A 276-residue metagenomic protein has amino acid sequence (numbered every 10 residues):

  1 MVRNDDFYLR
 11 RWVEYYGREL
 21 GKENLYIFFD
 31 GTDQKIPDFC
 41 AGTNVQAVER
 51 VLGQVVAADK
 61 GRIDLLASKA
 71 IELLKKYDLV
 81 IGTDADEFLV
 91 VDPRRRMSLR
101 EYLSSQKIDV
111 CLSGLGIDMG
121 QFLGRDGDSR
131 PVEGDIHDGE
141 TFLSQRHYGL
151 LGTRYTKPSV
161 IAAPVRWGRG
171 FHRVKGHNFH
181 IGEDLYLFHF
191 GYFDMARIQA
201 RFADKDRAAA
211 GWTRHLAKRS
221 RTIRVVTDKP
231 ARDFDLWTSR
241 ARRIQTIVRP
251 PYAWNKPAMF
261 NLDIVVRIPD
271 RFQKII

Functional and structural regions predicted by a protein language model:
M1-R11, G31: Active-site beta-to-alpha loop of glycosyltransferases that engages the nucleotide-sugar donor
R11-Y15, K69, D84, S98-L99: Short, hydrophobic/aromatic alpha-helical segments in well-folded domains
E14-E23: Short, acidic, metal-binding catalytic loop of nucleotide-sugar glycosyltransferases
L20, L74-K75, Q106-K107: A structural signal for short coil/turn segments at secondary-structure junctions
E23, D78, D86, V110: Conserved acidic residues
Y26-F29: Short internal beta-strands
D33-T83, V90-V91: Active-site-proximal specificity loops/subdomain of glycosyltransferases
D59-D64, V91-I276: Catalytic-site signature of metal-activated, phosphate-bearing donor transferases, centered on the GT-A/GT-A-like
